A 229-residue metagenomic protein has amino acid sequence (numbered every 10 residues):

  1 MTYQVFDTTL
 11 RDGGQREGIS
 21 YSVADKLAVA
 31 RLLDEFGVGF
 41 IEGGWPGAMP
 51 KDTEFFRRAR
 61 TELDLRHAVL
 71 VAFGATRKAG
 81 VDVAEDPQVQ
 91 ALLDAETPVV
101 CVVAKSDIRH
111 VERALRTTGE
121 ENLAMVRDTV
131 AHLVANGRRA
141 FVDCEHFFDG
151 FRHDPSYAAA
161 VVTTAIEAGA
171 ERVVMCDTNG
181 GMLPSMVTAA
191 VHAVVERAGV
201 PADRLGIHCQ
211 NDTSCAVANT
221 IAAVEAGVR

Functional and structural regions predicted by a protein language model:
Y3-V5, D12-I41, A48, F56-L65 (+3 more regions): Alpha/beta enzyme core
T53: Pocket-flanking alpha-helical
R66-F73: A glycine-rich helix N-cap at a beta->alpha junction
H208-Q210: Histidine-centered divalent metal-coordination motifs
